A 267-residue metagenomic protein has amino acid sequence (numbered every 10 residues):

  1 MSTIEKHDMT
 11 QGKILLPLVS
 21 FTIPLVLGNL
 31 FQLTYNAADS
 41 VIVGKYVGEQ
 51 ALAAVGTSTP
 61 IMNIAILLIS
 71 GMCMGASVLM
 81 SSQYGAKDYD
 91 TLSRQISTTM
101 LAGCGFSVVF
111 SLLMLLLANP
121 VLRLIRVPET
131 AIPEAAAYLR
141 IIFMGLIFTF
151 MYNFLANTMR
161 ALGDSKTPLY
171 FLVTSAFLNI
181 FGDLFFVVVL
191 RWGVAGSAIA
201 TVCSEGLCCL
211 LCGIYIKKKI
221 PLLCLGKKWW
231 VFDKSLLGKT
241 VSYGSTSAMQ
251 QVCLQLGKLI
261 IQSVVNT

Functional and structural regions predicted by a protein language model:
M1-T22, M80-G145, V189-S245: Short alpha-helical transmembrane segments in multi-pass integral membrane proteins
S20-D39, I141, S175, S204-C208 (+1 more regions): Transmembrane helical elements of multi-pass membrane transporters/channels
V26, L30, I64, L68 (+12 more regions): Residue-level signature of the transmembrane alpha-helical core of multi-pass small-molecule transporters
L30, T34-A53, L122-E129, F185-W192 (+1 more regions): Helix-terminus/linker motif at the lipid-water interface of multi-pass membrane proteins
V43-N63, T130-E134, V194-A195, L236-Y243 (+1 more regions): Interfacial/gating helices of multi-pass transporter permease domains
L52-L112, T149-P168, K258, Q262-N266: Small-residue-rich hydrophobic transmembrane alpha-helices
I64-L67, N179-L184, C209-G213, L259: Hydrophobic transmembrane alpha-helices of multi-pass small-molecule transporters
G103, T158-L184, A195, I199-V202: Alpha-helical transmembrane segments of multi-pass membrane transporters/permeases
